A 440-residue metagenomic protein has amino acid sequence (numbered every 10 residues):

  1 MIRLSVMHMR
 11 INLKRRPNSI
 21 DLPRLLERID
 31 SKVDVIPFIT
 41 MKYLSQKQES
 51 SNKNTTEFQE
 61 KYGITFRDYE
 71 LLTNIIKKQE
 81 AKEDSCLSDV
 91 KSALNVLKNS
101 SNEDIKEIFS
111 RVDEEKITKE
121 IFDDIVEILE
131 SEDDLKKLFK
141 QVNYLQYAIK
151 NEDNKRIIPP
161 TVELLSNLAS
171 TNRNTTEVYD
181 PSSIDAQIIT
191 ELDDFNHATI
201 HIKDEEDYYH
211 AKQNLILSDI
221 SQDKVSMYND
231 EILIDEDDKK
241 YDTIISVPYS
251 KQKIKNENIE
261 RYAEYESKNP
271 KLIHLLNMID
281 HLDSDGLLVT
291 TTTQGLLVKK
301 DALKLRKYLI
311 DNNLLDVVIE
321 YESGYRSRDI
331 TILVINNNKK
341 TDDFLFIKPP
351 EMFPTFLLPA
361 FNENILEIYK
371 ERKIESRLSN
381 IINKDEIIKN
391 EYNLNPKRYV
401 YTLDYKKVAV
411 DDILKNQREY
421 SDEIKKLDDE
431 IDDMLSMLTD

Functional and structural regions predicted by a protein language model:
M1-I64, T293, L438-D440: Non-catalytic accessory regions of SAM-dependent methyltransferases
R3, K106-F109, S221: Residues marking helix boundaries in flexible regions
R15, S19-I20, R24, D30-K47 (+2 more regions): S-adenosyl-L-methionine
Q46-A148: Long recognition/docking surfaces used for binding and targeting
E120, N154, A263-S267: Alpha-helix N-cap/helix-initiation motif
N151-S246, K251, D285, T293-Q294 (+2 more regions): Conserved S-adenosyl-L-methionine
D235-D238, D242-D440: A conserved structural/catalytic subdomain of Rossmann-like adenosyl-cofactor enzymes
